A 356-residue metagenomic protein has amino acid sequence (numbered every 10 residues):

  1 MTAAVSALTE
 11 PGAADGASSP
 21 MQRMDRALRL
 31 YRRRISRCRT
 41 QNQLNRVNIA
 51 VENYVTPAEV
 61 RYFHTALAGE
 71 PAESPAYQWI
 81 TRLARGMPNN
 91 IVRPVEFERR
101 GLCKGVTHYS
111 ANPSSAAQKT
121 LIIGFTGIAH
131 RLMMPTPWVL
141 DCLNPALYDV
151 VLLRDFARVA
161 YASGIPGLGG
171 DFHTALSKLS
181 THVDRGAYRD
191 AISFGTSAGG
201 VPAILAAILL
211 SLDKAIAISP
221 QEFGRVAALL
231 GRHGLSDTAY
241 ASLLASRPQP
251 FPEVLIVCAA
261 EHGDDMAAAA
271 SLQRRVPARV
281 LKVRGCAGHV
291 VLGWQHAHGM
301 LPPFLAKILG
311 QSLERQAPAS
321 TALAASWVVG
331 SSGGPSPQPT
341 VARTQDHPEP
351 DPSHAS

Functional and structural regions predicted by a protein language model:
M1-L121: Flexible, membrane-associating and regulatory peripheral segments of lipid-active enzymes
I91-Y148, D155-V159: Short, surface-exposed "cap/lid" segments of acyl-processing enzymes
V151-D171: Cap/lid segment of the alpha/beta-hydrolase catalytic domain
P166-R185: Alpha/beta-hydrolase active-site loop
R185-S197: Alpha/beta-hydrolase fold nucleophile elbow
G195-A207: Glycine-rich nucleophile elbow surrounding the catalytic serine of serine-hydrolase chemistry
A217-A227: Active-site nucleophile loop of the alpha/beta-hydrolase fold
A228-Q295, K307-S320: The feature captures the conserved acid-bearing segment of alpha/beta-hydrolase catalytic domains
